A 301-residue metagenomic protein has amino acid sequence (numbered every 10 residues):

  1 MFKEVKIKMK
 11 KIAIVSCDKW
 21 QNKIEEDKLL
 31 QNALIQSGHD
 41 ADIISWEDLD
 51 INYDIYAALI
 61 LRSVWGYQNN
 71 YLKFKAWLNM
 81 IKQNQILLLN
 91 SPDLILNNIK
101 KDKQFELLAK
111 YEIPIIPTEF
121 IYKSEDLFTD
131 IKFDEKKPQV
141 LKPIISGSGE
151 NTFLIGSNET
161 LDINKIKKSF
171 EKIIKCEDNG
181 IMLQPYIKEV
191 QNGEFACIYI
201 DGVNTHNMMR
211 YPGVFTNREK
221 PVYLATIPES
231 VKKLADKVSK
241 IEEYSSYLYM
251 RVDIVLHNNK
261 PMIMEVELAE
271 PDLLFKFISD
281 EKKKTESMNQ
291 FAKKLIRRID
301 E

Functional and structural regions predicted by a protein language model:
K8-A13: Extreme N-terminal starter segment of soluble prokaryotic enzymes
D18-P117: Conserved N-proximal alpha/beta basic substrate-recognition cap immediately N-terminal to, or forming the N-lobe
L108-A109, D134-N151, C176-V190, M208-M209 (+1 more regions): ATP-grasp fold ATP-binding core
E112-V140: Rossmann-like NAD(P)H-binding beta-loop-alpha module
Q139, T205-H206, M250, M262-M264: Protein kinase-like catalytic core scaffold
G156-E242, V255-L256, P261-M262: Phosphate-binding site of ATP-dependent enzymes
S245, L256-E301: C-terminal active-site "lid" helix and adjoining low-complexity regulatory extension at the edge of ATP-using catalytic
